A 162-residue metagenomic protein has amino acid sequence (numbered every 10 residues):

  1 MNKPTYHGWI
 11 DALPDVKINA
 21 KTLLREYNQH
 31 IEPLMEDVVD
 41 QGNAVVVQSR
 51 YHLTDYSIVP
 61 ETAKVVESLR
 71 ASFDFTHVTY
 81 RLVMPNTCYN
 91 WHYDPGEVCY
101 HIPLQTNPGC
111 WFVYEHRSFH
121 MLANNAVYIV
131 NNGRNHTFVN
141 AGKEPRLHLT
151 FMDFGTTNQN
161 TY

Functional and structural regions predicted by a protein language model:
M1-S72: Non-heme Fe(II)/2-oxoglutarate
V65-P85: A short glycine-rich, His/Asp/Glu-containing loop-to-beta-strand
L82, L104, Y114, N132 (+2 more regions): Short, structured patches in soluble enzyme cores that scaffold and shape functional sites
L82-M84, Y93-C110: Short, conserved beta-strand element in jelly-roll/cupin
C88, G109-C110, Y128, G133-V139: Histidine-centered metal-chelating micro-motifs
Y89-P95, F112-Y114, V139-A141: Short histidine-centered beta-strand/loop micro-motifs that create catalytic or ligand/metal-coordination sites
V98-P103, V127-I129, K143-N160: A short hydrophobic beta-strand segment most commonly corresponding to one strand of the jelly-roll/cupin
Q105-A123: A short beta-strand-loop-beta hairpin characteristic of the jelly-roll/cupin
